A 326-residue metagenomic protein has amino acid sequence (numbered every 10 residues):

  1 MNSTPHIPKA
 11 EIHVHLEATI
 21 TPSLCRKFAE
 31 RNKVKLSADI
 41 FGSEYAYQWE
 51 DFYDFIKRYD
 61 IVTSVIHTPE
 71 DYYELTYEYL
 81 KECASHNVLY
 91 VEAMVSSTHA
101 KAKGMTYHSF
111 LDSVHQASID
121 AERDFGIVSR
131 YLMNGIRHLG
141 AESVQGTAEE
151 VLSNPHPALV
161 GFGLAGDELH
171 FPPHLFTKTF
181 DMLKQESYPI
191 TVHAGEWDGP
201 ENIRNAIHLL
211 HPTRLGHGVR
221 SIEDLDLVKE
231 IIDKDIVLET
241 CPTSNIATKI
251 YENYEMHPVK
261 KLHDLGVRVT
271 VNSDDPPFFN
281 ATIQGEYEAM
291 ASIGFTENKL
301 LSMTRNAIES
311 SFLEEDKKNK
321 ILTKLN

Functional and structural regions predicted by a protein language model:
M1-Y188, W197-N202, L209-R214, R220-V237 (+1 more regions): Metal-cofactor-binding active-site regions of metalloenzymes
H193: Short HxH-centered metal-ligating active-site micro-motif
